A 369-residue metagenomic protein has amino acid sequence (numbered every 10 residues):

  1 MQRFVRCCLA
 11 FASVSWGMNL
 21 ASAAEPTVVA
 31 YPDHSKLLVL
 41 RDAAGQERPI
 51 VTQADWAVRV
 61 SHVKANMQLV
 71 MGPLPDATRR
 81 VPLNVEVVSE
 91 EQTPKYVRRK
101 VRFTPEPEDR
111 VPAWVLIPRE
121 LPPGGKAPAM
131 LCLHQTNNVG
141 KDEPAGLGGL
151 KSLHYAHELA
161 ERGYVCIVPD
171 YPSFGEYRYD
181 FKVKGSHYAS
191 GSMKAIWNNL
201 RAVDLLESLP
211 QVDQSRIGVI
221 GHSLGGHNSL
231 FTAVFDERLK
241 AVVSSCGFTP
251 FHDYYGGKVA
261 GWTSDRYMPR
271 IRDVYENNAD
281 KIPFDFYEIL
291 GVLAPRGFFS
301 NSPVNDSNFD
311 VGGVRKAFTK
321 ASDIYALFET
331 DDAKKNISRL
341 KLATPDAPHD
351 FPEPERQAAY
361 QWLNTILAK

Functional and structural regions predicted by a protein language model:
C7-N19: Bacterial N-terminal signal peptides
A23-L74: N-terminal pre-domain segments of enzymes
S61, P75-G125: N-terminal cap/lid segment of alpha/beta-hydrolase-fold proteins
P123-Q211, F235, Y255-G261: Cap/lid segment of the alpha/beta-hydrolase catalytic domain
S186, S244-I289, D310-F318, I324-K334: Mobile cap/lid helix-loop segments that gate and shape the active-site cleft of serine hydrolases
R201-D273: Primarily recognizes the serine-hydrolase "nucleophile elbow" in alpha/beta-hydrolase and SGNH/GDSL folds
A294-V311, D346: Conserved strand-to-loop "acid loop" that flanks and positions the catalytic carboxylate
T319-K320, Y325-K369: C-terminal catalytic histidine-bearing segment of alpha/beta-hydrolase fold enzymes
